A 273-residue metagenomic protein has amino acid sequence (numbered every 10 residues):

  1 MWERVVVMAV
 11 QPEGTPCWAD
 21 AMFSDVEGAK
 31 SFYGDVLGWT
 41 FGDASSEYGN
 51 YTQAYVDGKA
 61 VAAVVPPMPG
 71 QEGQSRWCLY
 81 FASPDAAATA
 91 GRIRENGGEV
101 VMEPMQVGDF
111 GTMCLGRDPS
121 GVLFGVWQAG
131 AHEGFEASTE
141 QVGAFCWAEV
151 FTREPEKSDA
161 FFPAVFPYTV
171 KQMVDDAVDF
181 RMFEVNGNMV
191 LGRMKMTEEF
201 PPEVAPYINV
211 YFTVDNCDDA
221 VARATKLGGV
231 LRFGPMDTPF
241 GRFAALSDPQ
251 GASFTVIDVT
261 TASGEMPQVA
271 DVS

Functional and structural regions predicted by a protein language model:
W2, A9-E13, D20-K59, E95 (+3 more regions): Core segments of cupin and vicinal oxygen chelate
W2-E27, R76-L79, W127-D159, Y168-K171 (+2 more regions): N-terminal beta-strand motif that seeds the catalytic metal site of vicinal oxygen chelate
V7-A9, P69-G70, E136-S138, E198-P201 (+1 more regions): Short, flexible, glycine/charge-rich loop motifs used to bind or transfer phosphoryl groups or to couple energy/partner
D25-E27, Y55-A60, L79-S120, E154-P155 (+2 more regions): Vicinal oxygen chelate
G38-Q74, D118-G130, T169-A205, P249 (+1 more regions): Conserved short beta-strand elements that form part of the metal-binding/catalytic scaffold of enzyme active sites
D109-G111, L123, E133-F135: Short, well-ordered, mixed-charge alpha-helical segments that flank or form enzyme active sites
P155, V170-E203, N209-V214, D218-V221 (+3 more regions): Intrinsically disordered, low-complexity, positively biased terminal segments
